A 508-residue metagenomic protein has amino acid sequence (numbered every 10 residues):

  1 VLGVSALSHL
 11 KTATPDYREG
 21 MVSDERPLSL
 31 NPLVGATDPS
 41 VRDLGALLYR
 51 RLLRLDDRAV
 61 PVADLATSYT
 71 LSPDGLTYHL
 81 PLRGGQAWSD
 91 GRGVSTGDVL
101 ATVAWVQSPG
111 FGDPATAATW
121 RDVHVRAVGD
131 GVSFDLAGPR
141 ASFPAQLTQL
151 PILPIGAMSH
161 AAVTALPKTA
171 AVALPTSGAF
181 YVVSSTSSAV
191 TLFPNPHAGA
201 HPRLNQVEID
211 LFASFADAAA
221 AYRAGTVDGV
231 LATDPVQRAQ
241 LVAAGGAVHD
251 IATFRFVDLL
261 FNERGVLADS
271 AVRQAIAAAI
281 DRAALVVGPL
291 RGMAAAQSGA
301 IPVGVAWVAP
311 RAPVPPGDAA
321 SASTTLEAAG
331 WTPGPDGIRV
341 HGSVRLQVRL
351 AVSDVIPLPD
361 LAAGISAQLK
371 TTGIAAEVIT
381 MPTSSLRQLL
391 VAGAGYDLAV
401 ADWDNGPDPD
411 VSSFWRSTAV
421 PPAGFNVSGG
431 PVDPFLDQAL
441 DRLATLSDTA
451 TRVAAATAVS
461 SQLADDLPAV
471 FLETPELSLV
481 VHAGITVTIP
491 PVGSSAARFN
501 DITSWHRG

Functional and structural regions predicted by a protein language model:
L2-S5, I280-A309, S323, I356-S366 (+1 more regions): Detector for C-terminal structural segments
M21-P73, P81, A104, P175-T176: N-terminal lobe/hinge region of extracytoplasmic solute-binding protein
S68-G112, S133, A221, A268: Aromatic- and charge-enriched surface segment that lines or borders ligand/interaction sites
S95-A104, G131-D135, A179, Q206 (+6 more regions): Alpha-helical secondary-structure segments
A115-A161: Surface-exposed binding/hinge segments that line and control ligand-binding clefts or catalytic entry sites
T148-P202, Q206, A319, T324: Gly/Pro-rich hinge or "lid" segments in bacterial periplasmic/extracellular proteins
S188, P194-Q240, A375-E377: Ligand-site clamp/hinge motif
T332-D402: Ligand/substrate-recognition segments at binding pockets and active sites
